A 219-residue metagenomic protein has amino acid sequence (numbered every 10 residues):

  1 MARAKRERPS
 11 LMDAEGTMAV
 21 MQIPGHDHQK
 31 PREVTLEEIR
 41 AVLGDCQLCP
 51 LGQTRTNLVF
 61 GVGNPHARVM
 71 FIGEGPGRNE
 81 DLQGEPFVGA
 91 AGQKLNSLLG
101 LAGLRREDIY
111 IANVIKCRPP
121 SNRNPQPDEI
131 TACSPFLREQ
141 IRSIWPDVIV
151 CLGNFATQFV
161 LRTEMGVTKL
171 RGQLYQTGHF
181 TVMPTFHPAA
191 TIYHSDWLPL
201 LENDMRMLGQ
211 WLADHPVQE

Functional and structural regions predicted by a protein language model:
A2-E219: A polyanion-binding, active-site-adjacent surface
